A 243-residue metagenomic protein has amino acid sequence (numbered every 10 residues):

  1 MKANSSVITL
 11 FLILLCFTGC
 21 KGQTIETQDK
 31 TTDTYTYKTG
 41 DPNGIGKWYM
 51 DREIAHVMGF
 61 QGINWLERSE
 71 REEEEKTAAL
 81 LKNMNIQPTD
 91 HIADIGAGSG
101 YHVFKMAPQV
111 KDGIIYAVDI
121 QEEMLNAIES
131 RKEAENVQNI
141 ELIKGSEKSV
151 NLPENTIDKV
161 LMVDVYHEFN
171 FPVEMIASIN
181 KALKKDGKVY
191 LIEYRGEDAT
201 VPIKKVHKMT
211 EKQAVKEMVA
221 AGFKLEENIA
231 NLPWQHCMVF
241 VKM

Functional and structural regions predicted by a protein language model:
I25-N85, H91: Class I SAM-dependent transferase core
A93-S149: Class I SAM-dependent methyltransferase SAM/SAH-binding core
V110-K111, F169-N170, L183-K185: Helix-to-beta-strand junctions that scaffold the AdoMet/dcAdoMet cofactor pocket in Class I SAM-dependent enzymes
V150-K159: A short acidic, Gly/Pro-enriched loop at the edge of an enzyme's catalytic core that lines a small-molecule cofactor
D158-P172: A short SAM/SAH-binding and catalytic strip from SAM-dependent methyltransferases
V173-K188: A short glycine-rich, Lys/Arg-flanked "PGG" loop and its adjoining helix->strand segment in the class I
Y190-V215: Conserved class I S-adenosyl-L-methionine
E226-M243: Core SAM-dependent methyltransferase catalytic element
